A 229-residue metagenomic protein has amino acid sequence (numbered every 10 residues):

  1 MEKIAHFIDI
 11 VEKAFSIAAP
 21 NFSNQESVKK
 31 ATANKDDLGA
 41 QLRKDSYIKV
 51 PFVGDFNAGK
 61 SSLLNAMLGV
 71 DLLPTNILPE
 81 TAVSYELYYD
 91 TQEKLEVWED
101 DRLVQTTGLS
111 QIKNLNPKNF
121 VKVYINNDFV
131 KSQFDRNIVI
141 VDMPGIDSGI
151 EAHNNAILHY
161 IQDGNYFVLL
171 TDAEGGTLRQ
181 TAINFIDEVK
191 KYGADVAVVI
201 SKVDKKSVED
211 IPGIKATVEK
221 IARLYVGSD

Functional and structural regions predicted by a protein language model:
M1-V28: Charged, amphipathic alpha-helical linker segments immediately N-terminal to NTP-binding catalytic cores
D9, K44-D229: Globular "head" domains of long coiled-coil molecular machines
V28-A31, S207: Alpha-helix capping and helix-coil boundary motifs
K30-R43, I48: Pre-Walker A adenine-sensing motif
